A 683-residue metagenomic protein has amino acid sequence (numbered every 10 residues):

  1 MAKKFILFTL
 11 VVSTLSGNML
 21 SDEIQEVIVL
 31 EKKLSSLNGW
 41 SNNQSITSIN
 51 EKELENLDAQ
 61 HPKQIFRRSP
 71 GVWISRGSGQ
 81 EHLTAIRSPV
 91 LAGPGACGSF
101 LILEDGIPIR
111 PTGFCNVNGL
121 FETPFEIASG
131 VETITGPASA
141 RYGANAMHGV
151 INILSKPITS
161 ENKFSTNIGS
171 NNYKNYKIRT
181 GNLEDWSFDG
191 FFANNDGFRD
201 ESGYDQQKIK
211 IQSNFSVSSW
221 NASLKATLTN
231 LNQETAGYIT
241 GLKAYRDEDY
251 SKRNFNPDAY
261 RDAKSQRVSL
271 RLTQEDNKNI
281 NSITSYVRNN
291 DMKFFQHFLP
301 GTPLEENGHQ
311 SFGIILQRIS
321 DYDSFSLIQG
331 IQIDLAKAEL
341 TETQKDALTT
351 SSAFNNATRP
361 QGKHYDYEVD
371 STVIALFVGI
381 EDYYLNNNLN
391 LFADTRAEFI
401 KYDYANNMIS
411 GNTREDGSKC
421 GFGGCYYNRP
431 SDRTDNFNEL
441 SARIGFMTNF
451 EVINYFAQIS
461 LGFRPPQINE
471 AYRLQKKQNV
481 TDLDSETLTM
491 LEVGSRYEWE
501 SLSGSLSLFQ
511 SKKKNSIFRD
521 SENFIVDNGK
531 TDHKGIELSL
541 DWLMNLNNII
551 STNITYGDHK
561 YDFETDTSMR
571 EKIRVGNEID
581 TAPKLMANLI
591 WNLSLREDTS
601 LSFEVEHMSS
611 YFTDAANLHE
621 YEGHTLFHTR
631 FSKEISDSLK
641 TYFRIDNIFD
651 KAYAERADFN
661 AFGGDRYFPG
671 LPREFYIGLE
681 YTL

Functional and structural regions predicted by a protein language model:
E26-L57, H82-L83: N-terminal periplasmic "start-of-domain" segments of outer-membrane beta-barrel proteins
K63-I107: Extracytoplasmic beta-strand/coil segments of soluble accessory domains associated with Gram-negative outer-membrane
S99, P137-A140, V150-G181, D189-G190 (+2 more regions): Short strand-turn segments of transmembrane beta-barrel domains in outer membranes, especially the first one or two
I107-T135, I153-L154: Short acidic/polar hinge/loop motifs at secondary-structure boundaries that mediate gating or recognition
I178-L183, N281-Q296, N454-S460, D484-E564: Membrane-embedded beta-barrel scaffold of Gram-negative outer-membrane proteins
T180-G181, N214, S218, V378-I380 (+7 more regions): Conserved C-terminal beta-signal and adjacent last beta-strands/turns of outer-membrane beta-barrel proteins
K243-Y245, K337-Q344, L348-A357, F399-Y426 (+8 more regions): Surface-exposed extracellular loop regions of Gram-negative outer-membrane beta-barrel proteins, predominantly
D321-S326, Y383-L391, A397-I400, S503 (+3 more regions): Gram-negative outer-membrane beta-barrel transporters
